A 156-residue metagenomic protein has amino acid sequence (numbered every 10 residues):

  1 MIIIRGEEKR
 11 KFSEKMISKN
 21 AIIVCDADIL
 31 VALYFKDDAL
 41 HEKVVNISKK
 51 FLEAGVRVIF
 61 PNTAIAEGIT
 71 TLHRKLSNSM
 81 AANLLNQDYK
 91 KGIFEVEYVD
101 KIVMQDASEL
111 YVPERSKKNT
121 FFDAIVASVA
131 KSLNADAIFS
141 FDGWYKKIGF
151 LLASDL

Functional and structural regions predicted by a protein language model:
M1-F60, K75-L85: Short, well-structured N-terminal submotif of metal-dependent ribonuclease cores
M1-I22, A127-S128, S132-L156: Acidic, PIN/NYN-like endoribonuclease modules and their adjacent C-terminal/linker elements
C25-D26, F60-P61, N119-T120, D142-G143 (+1 more regions): Histidine- and aromatic-rich ligand-binding microenvironments
L30, I65, Y145-K146: A generic structural signal for short hydrophobic patches within well-formed alpha-helices
A32-Y34, T71, I148: Residues that scaffold the ATP/ADP-binding catalytic core of kinase and kinase-like folds
K50-F51, D88, L110, E114: Hydrophobic helix-cap positions at the C-terminus of alpha-helices in RecA-like/P-loop ATPase nucleotide-binding cores
T70-I93, E97: Helix-adjacent hinge/juxtasegments
E95-D136: Active-site neighborhoods of divalent-metal-dependent phosphate/nucleic-acid chemistry enzymes
